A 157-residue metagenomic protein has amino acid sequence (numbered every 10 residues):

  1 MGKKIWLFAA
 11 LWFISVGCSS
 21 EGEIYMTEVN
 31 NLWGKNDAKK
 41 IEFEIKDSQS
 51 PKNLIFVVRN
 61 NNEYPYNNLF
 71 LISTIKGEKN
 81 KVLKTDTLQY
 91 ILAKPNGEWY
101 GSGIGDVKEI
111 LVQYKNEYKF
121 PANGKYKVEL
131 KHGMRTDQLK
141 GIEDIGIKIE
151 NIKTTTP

Functional and structural regions predicted by a protein language model:
I14-G17: C-terminal motif of bacterial Sec signal peptides marking the signal peptidase cleavage site
S19-G22: Bacterial signal peptide processing site
M26-D47: Post-signal peptide N-terminal segment of mature Sec-exported envelope proteins
K40-N68: Post-signal-peptide N-terminal segment of Sec-exported extracytoplasmic proteins
N61-E63, K108-K119, H132-K140: Short acidic/polar inter-strand loop motif in beta-rich domains
P65-L71, G141-D144: Short coil-to-beta strand junction motifs in C2/discoidin
L88-K119: An anionic, turn-rich surface loop/hairpin at beta-sheet edges that serves as a generic interaction/coordination patch
P121-T136, G141-N151: Internal, hydrophobic beta-strand segments that form the core of beta-sheet-rich folds
